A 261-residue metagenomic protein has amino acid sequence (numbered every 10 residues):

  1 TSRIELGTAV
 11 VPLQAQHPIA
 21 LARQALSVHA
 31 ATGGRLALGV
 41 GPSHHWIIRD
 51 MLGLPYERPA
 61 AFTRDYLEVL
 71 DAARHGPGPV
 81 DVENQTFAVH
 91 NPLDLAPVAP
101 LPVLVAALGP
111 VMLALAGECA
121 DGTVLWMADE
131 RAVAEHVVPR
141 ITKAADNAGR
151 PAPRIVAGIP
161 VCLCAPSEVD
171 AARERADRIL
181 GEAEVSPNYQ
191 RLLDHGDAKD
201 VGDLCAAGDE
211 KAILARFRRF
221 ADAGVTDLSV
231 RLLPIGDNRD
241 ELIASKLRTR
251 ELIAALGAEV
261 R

Functional and structural regions predicted by a protein language model:
T1-R261: Active-site-adjacent structural elements that line small-molecule/cofactor binding pockets in enzymes
